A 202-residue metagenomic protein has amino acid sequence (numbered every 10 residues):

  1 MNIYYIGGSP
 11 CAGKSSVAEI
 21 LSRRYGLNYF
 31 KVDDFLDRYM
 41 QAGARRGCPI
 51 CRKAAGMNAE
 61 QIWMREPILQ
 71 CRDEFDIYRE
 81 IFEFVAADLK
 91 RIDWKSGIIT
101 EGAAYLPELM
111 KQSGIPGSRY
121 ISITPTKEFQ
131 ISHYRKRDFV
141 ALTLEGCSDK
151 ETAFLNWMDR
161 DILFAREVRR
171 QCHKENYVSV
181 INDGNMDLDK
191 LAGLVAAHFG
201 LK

Functional and structural regions predicted by a protein language model:
I6: Hydrophobic anchor at the beta1->P-loop junction of P-loop NTPases
C11-A12: ATP-binding Walker
S15: Walker A/P-loop
L27-G43: Short beta-strand-centered segment that lines the nucleotide-binding/catalytic pocket of NTP-utilizing
Y39-G97, A104: ATP-dependent small-molecule kinase phosphotransfer cores that center on conserved nucleotide phosphate-binding segments
G114-R119, E175-Y177: Short glycine-/polar-rich loops that comprise or flank the Walker A/P-loop and associated switch/sensor motifs
P116-F164: A glycine- and Lys/Arg-enriched "phosphate-lid" helix/loop adjacent to the NTP-binding pocket of small-molecule kinases
L163-K202: NTP-dependent small-molecule kinase module
